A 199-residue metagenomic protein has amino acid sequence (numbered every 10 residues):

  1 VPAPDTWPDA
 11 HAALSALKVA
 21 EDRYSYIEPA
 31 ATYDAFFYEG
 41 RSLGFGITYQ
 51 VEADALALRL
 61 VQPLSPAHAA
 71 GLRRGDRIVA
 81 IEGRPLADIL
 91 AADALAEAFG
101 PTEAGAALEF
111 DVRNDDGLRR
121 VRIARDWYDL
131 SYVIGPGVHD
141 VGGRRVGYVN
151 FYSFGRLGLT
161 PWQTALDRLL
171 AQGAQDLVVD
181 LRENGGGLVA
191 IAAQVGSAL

Functional and structural regions predicted by a protein language model:
V1-L177, E183-G185, A190-A198: Flexible, low-complexity junctional segments that flank or bridge functional domains
